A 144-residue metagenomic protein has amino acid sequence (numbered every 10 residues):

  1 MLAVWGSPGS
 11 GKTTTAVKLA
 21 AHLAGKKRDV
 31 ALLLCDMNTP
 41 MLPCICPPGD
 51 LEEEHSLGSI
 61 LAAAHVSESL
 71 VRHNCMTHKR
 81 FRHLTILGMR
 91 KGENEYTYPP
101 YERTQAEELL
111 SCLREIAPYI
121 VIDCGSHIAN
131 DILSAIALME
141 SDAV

Functional and structural regions predicted by a protein language model:
L2-S67, Y119, C124: Walker A/P-loop NTP-binding active-site region of P-loop NTPases, recognizing the glycine-rich GxxxxGKT/S
A16, Q105-A106, A129-N130, S134: Amphipathic coiled-coil/heptad-repeat helices and related helical stalk/stem segments that mediate oligomerization
A21, S111, A135-I136: Alpha-helical segments flanking ligand/cofactor-binding loops in enzyme cores
D29, H83, D142-A143: Residues at the starts of beta-strands that form the adenosine-phosphate
C35-E115: P-loop/Walker-type NTP enzyme "switch/lid" segment
T97-Y98, C124-I136: Conserved ATPase-coupling elements of RecA-like P-loop NTPase cores
E115, D131-V144: Inter-motif core of Ras-like GTPase G domains
